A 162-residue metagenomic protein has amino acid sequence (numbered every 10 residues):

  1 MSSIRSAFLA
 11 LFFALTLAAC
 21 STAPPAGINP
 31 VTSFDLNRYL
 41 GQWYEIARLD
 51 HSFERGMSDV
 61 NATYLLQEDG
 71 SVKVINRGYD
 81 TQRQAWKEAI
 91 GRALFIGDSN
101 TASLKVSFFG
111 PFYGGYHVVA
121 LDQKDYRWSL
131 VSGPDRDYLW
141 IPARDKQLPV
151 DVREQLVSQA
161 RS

Functional and structural regions predicted by a protein language model:
M1-L9: Bacterial N-terminal signal peptides that target proteins for export
L9-A18: Bacterial N-terminal signal peptides
C20-S162: A beta-rich soluble binding module of mature secreted/lumenal proteins
